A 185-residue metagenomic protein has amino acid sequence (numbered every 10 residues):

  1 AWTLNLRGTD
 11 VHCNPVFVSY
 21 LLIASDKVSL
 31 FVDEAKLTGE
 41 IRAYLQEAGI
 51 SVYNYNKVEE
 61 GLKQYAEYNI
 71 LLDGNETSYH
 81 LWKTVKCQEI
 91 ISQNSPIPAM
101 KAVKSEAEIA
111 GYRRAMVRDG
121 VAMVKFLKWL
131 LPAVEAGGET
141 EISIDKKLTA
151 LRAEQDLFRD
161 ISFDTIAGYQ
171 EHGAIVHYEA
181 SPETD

Functional and structural regions predicted by a protein language model:
A1-D185: Active-site neighborhoods and metal-handling regions in enzymes and metal-associated proteins
